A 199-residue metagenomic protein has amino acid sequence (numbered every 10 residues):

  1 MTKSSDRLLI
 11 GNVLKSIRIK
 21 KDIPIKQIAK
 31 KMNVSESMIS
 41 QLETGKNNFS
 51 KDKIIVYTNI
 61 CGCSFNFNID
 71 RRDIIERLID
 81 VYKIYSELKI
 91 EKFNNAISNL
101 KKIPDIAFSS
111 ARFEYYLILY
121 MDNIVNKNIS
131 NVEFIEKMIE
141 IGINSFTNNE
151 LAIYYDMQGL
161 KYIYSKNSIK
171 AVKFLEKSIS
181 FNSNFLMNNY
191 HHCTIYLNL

Functional and structural regions predicted by a protein language model:
M1-K20: A short, Lys/Arg-rich alpha-helix, primarily the initiator
R18, A29, T58: The alpha-helix within a helix-turn-helix
K21-Q41: Short alpha-helical DNA-recognition segment
S50-F67: DNA major-groove recognition helix of helix-turn-helix/homeodomain DNA-binding modules
I69-N95: Short, charged recognition helix plus adjacent turn of helix-turn-helix-like nucleic-acid-binding domains
R77-E87, F113-K127, A152-N167, H191-L199: Tandem amphipathic alpha-helical repeat scaffolds
I97-D105, I135-N144, E176-M187: Amphipathic alpha-helical segments of tetratricopeptide repeats
